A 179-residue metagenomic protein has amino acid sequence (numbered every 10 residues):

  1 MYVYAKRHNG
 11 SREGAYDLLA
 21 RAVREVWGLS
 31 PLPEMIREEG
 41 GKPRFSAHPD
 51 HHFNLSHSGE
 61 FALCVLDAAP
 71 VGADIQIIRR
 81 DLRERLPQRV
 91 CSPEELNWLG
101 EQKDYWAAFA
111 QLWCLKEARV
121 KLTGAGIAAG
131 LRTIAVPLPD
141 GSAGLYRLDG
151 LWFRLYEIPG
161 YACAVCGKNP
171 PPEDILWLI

Functional and structural regions predicted by a protein language model:
M1-I179: Core catalytic alpha/beta fold that binds nucleotide/phospho-ligands
